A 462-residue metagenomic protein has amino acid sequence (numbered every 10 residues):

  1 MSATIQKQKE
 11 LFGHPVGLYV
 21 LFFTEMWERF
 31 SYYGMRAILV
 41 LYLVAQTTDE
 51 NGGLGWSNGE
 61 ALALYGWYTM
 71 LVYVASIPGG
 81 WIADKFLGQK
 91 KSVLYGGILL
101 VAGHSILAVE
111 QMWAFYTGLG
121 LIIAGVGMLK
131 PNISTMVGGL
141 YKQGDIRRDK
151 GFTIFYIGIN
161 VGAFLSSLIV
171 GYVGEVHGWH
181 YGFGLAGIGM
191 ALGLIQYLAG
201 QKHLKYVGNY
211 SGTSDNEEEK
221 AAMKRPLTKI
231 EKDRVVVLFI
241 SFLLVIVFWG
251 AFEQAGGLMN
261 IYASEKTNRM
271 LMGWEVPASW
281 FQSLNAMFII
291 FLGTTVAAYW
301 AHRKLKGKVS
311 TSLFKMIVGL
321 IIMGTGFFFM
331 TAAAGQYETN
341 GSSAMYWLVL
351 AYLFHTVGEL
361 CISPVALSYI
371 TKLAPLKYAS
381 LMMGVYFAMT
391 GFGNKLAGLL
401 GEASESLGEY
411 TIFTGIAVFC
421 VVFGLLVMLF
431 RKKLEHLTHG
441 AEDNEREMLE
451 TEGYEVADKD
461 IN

Functional and structural regions predicted by a protein language model:
M1-V20, Q143-I146, T153, G171-W274 (+3 more regions): Intracellular loop-helix junctions on the cytosolic face of multi-pass helical membrane proteins
M26, G103, A114-L129, T339-C361: Hydrophobic core of transmembrane alpha-helices in multi-pass small-molecule transporters, especially MFS/SLC-type
A37-E60, A255-F281: Short amphipathic helix-loop junctions that connect adjacent transmembrane helices in Major Facilitator Superfamily/SLC
L62-A83, S283-V296: Central cavity-lining transmembrane alpha-helices of secondary-active solute carriers, predominantly the Major
A75-V109: Conserved MFS/SLC helix-loop-helix module at the cytosolic interface between two early adjacent transmembrane helices
K85-G97, H302-I321: Cytoplasmic membrane-interface "Motif A"-like loop-to-helix N-cap segments of 12-TM Major Facilitator Superfamily
I98-Y116, V318-N340: C-terminal ends and interior cores of transmembrane alpha-helices in multi-pass membrane transporters/permeases
R147-E175, G182-G193, N285-I289, S380-A397: Glycine-rich segments within core transmembrane alpha-helices of 12-TM secondary carriers
